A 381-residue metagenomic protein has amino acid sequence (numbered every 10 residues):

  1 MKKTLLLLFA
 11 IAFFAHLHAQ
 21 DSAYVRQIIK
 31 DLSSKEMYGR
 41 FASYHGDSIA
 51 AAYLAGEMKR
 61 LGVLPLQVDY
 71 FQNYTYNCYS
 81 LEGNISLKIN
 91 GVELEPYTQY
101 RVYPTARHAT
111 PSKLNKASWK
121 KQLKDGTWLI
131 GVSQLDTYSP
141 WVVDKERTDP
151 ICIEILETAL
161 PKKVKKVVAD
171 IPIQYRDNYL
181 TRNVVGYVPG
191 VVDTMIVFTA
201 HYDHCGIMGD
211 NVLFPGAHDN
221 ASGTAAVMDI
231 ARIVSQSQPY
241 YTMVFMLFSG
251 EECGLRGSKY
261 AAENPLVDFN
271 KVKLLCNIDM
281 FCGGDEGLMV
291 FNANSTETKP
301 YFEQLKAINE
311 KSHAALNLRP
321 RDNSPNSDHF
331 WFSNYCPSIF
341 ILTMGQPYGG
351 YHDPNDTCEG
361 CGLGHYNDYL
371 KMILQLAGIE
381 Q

Functional and structural regions predicted by a protein language model:
M1-S22: Bacterial Sec-dependent N-terminal signal peptides
D21-I49, L61, P65-L66, S86-L87 (+4 more regions): N-terminal capping segment at the start of a domain
K35-H45, N73-T75, P172-Q174, D210-N220 (+4 more regions): Second-shell loop/turn segments in exported
Y38-W128: Noncatalytic luminal/extracellular "stalk/propeptide" segments of secretory-pathway proteins
E93-L94, Y103-A109, L135-G216, R232 (+1 more regions): Soluble metallo-hydrolase cores and metallopeptidase-like ectodomains found primarily in the secretory/periplasmic
A231-R256: Short helix-loop-beta-strand segments that form the rim/entrance of peptidase-like active sites
R232, G349-Q381: His/Asp/Glu-rich mid-to-C-terminal helical/loop segments that flank catalytic regions of hydrolases
F248-P347: Metal-dependent peptidase/peptidase-like ectodomains
